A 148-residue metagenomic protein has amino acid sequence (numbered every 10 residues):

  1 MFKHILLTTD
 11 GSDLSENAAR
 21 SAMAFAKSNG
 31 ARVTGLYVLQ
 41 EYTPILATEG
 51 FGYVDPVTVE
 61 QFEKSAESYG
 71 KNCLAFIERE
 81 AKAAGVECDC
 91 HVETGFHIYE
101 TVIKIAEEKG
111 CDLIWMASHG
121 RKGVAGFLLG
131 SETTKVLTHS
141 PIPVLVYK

Functional and structural regions predicted by a protein language model:
K3-P56, E80-D89: Small/aliphatic-rich secondary-structure junction motif
A18, I45-T48, E100-I103, G126-L128: Short, well-ordered secondary-structure micro-motifs
G50-V54, E107-K109, E132-T133: Short, hinge-like loop/turn segments at secondary-structure boundaries
D55-N72: A short acidic, glycine-rich active-site loop that binds or catalyzes chemistry on phosphate/adenosine moieties
R79-I114: Structural beta-alpha unit
L113-T138: Glycine-rich, Arg-bearing micro-motifs that act as flexible, cationic patches
I142-Y147: Short, flexible loop segments at boundaries between secondary-structure elements
